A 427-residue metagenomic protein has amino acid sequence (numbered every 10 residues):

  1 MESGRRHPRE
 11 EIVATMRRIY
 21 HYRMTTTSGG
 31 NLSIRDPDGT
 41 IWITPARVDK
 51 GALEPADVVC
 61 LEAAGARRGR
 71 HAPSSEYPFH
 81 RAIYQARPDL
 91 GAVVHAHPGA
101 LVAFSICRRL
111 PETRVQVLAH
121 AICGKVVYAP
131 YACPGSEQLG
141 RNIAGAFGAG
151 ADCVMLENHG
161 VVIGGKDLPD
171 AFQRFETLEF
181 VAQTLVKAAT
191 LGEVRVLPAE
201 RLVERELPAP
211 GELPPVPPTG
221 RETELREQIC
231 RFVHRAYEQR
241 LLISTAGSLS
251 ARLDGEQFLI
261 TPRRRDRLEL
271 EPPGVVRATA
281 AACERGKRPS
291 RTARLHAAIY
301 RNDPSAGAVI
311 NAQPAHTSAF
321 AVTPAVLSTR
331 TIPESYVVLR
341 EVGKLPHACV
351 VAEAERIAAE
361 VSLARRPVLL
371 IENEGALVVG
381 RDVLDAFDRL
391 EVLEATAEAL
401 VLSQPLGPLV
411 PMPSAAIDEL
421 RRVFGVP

Functional and structural regions predicted by a protein language model:
M1-P427: Glycine-rich flexible loops
